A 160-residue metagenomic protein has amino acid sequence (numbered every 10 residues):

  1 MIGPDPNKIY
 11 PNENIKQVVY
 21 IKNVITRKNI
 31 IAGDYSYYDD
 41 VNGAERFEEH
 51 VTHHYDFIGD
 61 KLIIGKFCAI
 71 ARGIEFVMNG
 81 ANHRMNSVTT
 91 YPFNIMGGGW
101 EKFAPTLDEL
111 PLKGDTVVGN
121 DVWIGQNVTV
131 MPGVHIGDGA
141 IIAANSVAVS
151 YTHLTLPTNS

Functional and structural regions predicted by a protein language model:
M1-D5, D34-Y38, V149-Y151: Short, functional N-terminal and low-complexity linear motifs
M1-I30, F93: Extended, small-residue-rich solenoid/repeat segments and analogous flexible loops that form exposed scaffolds
Y20, I30, Y37-V134: Flexible, glycine/small-residue-enriched loop-and-beta-strand segment within the central core of proteins
Y35, G65-F67, G139-N145: Outer-envelope exported proteins of Gram-negative bacteria
D121, N127, G133-Y151: Basic (Lys/Arg-enriched) interaction patch that binds polyanionic ligands
T152-T158: Conserved small/polar residues in nucleotide/adenosyl-binding loops
